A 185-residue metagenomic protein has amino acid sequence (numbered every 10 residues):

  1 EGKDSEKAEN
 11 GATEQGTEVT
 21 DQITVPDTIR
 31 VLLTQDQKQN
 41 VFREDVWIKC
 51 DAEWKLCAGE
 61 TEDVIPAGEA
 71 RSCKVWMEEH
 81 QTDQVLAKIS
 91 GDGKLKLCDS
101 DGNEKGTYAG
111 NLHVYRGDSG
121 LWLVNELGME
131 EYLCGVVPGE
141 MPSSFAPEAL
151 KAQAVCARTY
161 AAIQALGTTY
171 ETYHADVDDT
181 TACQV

Functional and structural regions predicted by a protein language model:
E1-V185: Conserved, single-site charged/polar hotspot
